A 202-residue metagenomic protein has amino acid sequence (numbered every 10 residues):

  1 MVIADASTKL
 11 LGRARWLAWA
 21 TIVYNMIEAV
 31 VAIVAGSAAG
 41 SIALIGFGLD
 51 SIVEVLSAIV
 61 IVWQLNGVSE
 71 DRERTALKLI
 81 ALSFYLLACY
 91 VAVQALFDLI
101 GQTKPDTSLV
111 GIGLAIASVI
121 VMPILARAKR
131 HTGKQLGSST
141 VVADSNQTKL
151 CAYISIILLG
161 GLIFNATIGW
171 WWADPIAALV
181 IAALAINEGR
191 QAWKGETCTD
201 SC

Functional and structural regions predicted by a protein language model:
M1-C202: Alpha-helical transmembrane cores and adjacent cytosolic helix/loop segments of polytopic membrane transporters
